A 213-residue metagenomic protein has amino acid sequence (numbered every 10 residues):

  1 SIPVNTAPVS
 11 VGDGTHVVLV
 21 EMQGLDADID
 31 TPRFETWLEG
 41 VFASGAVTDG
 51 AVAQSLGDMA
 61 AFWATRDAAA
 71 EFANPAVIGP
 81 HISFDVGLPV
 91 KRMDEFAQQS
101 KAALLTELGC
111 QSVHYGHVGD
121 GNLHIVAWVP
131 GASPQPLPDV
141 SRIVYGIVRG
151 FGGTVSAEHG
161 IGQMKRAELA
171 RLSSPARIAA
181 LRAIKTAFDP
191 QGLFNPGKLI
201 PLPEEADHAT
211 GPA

Functional and structural regions predicted by a protein language model:
S1-A213: Noncatalytic alpha-helical scaffold of FAD-dependent oxidoreductases
